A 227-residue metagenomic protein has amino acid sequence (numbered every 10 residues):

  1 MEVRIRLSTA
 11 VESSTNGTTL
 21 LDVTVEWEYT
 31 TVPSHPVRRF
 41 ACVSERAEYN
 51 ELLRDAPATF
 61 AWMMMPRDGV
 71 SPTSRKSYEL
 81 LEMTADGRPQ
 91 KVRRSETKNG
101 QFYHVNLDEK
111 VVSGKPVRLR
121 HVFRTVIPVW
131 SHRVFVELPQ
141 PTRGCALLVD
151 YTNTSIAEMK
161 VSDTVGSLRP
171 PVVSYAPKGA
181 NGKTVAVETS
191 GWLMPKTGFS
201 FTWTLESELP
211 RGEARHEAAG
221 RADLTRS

Functional and structural regions predicted by a protein language model:
M1-S227: Lumenal/extracellular ectodomains and adaptor appendage modules of the eukaryotic vesicle/secretory system
